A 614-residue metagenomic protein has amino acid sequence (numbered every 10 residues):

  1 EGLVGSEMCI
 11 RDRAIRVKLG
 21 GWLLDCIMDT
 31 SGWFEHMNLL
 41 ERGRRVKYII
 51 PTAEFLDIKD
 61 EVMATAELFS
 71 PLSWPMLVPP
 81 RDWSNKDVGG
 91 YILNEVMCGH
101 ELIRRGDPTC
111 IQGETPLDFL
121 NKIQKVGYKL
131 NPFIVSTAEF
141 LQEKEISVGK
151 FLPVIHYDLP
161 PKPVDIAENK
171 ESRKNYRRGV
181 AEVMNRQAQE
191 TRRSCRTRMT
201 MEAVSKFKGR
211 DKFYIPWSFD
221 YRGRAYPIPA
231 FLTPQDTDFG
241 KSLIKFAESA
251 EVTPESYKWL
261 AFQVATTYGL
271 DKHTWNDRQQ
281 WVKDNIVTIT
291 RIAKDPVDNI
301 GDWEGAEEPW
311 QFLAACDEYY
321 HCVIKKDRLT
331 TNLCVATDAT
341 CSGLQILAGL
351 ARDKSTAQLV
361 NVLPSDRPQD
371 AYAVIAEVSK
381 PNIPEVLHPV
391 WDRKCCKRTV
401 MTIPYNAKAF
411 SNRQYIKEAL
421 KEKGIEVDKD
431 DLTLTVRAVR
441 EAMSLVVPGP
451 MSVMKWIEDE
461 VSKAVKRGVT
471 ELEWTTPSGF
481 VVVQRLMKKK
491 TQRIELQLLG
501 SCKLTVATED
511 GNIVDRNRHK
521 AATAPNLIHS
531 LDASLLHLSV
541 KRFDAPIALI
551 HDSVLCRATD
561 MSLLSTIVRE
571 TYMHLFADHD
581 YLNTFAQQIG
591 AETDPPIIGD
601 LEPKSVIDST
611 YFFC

Functional and structural regions predicted by a protein language model:
E1, S6-V400, P404-L527, R542 (+3 more regions): Non-catalytic nucleic-acid-binding interfaces of large nucleic-acid enzymes and RNP effectors
Y226-P227, D552-C556: Short cationic amphipathic helices and targeting signals
N412, L536, D552-V554: Hydrophobic, well-ordered secondary-structure elements that form the walls of internal hydrophobic environments
A522-S530, L555-T559: Short, contiguous acidic/charged loop-to-helix segments that flank catalytic cores in large enzymes
D532-I550: Active-site palm subdomain of RNA-directed nucleic acid polymerases
A558, S562-I567: A general "terminal functional-core" signal
